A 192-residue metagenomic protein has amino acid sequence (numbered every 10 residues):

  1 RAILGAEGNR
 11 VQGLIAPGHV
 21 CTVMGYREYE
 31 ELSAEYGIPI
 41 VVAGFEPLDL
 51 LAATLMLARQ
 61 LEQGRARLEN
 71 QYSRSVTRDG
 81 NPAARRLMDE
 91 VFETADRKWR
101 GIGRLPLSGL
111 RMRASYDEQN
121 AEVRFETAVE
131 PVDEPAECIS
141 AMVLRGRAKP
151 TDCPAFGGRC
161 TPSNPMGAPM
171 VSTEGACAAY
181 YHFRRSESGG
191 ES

Functional and structural regions predicted by a protein language model:
R1-A2, Y26-Y29, V123, I139: Glycine-rich, charged/polar anion/phosphate-binding loops that engage phosphate groups from diverse ligands
R1-L4, S188: Short intrinsically disordered, low-complexity coil segments enriched in acidic
I3-G13, E31-E35, E130, R145-G146 (+2 more regions): Solvent-exposed alpha-helices and their adjacent loops that cap or buttress functional pockets in soluble metabolic
N9-T77: A conserved active-site cap/scaffold subdomain adjacent to cofactor or substrate pockets
A52-M142: Internal helical hairpin/lid segments
T54, N164-M166, G189: Short conserved micro-motifs at the rims of enzyme active sites and ligand-binding pockets
V129-R185: Cysteine-cluster motifs in flexible loop/terminal segments that predominantly coordinate metals
S186-S192: Catalytic phosphate/nucleotide-handling subdomain of diverse soluble enzymes
